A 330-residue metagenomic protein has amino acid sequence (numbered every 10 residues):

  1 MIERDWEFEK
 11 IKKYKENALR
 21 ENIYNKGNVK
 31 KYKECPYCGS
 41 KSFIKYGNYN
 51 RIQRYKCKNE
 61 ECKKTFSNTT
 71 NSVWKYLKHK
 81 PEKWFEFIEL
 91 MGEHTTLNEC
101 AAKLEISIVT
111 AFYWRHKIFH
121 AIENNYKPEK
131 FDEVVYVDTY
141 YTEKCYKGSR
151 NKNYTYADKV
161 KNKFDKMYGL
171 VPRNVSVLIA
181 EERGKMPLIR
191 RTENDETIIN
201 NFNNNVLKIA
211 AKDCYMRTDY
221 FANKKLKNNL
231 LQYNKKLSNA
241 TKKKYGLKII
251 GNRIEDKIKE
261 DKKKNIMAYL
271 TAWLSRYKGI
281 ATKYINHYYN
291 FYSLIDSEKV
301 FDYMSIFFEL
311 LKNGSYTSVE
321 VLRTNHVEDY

Functional and structural regions predicted by a protein language model:
M1-Y330: Residue-level recognition of single "structural anchor" positions that define or cap local secondary structure
